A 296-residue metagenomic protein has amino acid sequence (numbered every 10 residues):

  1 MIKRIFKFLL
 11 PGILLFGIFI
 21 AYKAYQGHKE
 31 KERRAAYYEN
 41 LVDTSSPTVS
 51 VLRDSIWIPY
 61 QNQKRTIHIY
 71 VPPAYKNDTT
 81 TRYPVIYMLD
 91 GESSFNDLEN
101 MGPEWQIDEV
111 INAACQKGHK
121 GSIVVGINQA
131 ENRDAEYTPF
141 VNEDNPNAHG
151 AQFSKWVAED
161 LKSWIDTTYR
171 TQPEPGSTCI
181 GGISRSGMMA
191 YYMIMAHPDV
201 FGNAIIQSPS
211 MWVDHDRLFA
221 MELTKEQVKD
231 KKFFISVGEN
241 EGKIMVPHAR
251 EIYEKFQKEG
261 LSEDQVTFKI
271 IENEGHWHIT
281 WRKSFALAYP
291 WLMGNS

Functional and structural regions predicted by a protein language model:
M1-L14: N-terminal Sec-pathway targeting helices
L14-Y22: Hydrophobic h-region of N-terminal signal peptides that target proteins for export in Gram-negative bacteria
A21-S296: Non-catalytic cap/lid and distal C-terminal segments of serine-dependent acyl enzymes
